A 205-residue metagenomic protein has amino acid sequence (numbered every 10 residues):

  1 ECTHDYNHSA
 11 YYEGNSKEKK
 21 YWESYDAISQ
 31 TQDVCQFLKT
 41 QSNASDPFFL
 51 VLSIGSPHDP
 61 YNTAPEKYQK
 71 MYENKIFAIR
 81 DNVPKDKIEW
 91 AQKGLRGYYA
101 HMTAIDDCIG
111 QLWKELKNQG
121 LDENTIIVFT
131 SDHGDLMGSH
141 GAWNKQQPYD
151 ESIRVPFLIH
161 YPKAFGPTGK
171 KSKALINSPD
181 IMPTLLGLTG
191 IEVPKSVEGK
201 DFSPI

Functional and structural regions predicted by a protein language model:
C2-S29, C35-L175, P179, G187-V197: Active-site-proximal cap/lid insertion segments
P183: Glycine-rich, aromatic-lined ligand/substrate-binding cores of catalytic and carbohydrate-binding domains
V197-I205: Short, intrinsically disordered, charge-balanced linker/junction segments flanking boundaries in proteins
